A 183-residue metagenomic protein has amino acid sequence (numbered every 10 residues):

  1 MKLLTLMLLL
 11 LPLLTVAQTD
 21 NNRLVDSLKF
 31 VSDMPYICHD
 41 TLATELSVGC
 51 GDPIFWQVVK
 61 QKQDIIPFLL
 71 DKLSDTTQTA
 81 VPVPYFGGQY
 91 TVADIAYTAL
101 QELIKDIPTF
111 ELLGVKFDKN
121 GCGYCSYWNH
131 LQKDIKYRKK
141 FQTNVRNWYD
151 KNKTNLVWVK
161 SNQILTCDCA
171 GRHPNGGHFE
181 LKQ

Functional and structural regions predicted by a protein language model:
M1-N22: Bacterial Sec-dependent N-terminal signal peptides
Q18-Q183: Extended repeat-based scaffolds of very large eukaryotic assembly and lipid-transport proteins
